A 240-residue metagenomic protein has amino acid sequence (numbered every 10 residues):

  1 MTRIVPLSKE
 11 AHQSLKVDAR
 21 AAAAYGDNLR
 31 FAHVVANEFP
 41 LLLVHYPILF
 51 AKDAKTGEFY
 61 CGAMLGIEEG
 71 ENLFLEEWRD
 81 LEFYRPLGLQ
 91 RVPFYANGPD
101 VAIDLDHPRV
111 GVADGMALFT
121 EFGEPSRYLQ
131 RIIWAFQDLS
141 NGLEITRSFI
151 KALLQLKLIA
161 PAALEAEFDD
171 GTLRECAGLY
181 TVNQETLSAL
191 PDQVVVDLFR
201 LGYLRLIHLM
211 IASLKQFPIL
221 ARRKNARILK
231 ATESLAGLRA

Functional and structural regions predicted by a protein language model:
M1-M64: Short, extreme N-terminal leader segments that mark the start of a protein/domain
L7, A24, E38, Y46 (+6 more regions): Aromatic-residue detector
H12, Y25-L29, F39-L43, L73-E76 (+3 more regions): A short linear-motif detector with a strong N-terminal bias
L29-A32, N37-L42, E76-G88, I150-L158: Short, solvent-exposed secondary-structure boundary motifs
L49-A51, E58-P86, R91, A96-G98: Short basic (Lys/Arg) and small-residue
K55, E69, P108-V110: Generic "edge-of-domain/loop-turn" microfeature
R79, P93-A240: A contiguous, surface-oriented mixed alpha/beta subdomain in the mid-to-C-terminal portion of proteins that forms
